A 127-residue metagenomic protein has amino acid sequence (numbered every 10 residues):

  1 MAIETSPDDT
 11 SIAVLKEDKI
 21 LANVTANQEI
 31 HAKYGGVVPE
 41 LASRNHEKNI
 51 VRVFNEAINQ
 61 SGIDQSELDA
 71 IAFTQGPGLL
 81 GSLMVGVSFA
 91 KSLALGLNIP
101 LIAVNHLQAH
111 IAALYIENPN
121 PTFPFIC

Functional and structural regions predicted by a protein language model:
M1-C127: Short acidic/glycine-rich loops and adjacent helix/strand connectors that line catalytic pockets where negatively
